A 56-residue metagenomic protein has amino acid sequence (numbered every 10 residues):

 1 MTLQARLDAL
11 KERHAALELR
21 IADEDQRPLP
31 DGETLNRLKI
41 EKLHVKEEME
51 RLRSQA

Functional and structural regions predicted by a protein language model:
M1-A56: Extended, charge-rich alpha-helical interface modules
